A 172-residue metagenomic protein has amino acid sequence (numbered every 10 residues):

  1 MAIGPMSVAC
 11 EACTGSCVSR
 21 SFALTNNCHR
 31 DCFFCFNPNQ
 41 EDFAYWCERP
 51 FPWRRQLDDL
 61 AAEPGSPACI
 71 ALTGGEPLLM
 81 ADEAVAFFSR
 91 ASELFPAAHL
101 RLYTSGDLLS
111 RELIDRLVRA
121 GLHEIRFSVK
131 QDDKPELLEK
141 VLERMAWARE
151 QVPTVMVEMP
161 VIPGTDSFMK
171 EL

Functional and structural regions predicted by a protein language model:
M1-G4, L117: A broadly conserved sequence feature marking short terminus-proximal activation segments in nucleic acid-centric
P5-F51: Canonical Radical SAM [4Fe-4S] cluster-binding loop centered on the CxxxCxxC motif and its immediate flanking residues
C35, I125-R126, A146: Contiguous, function-dense segments enriched for cysteine-driven chemistry and partner/ligand-binding capacity
N39-F51, G65-M80, S92-L109, L117-V141 (+1 more regions): Core AdoMet radical
F51-A61: Short microdomains enriched in Cys/His and/or Lys/Arg
L57-D58, A84-S89, I114, L142-M145 (+1 more regions): Generic structural signal for well-ordered alpha-helices, preferentially at hydrophobic/aromatic core positions
A148-L172: Conserved strand-turn element in the central/C-terminal portion of the radical SAM core barrel that lines
